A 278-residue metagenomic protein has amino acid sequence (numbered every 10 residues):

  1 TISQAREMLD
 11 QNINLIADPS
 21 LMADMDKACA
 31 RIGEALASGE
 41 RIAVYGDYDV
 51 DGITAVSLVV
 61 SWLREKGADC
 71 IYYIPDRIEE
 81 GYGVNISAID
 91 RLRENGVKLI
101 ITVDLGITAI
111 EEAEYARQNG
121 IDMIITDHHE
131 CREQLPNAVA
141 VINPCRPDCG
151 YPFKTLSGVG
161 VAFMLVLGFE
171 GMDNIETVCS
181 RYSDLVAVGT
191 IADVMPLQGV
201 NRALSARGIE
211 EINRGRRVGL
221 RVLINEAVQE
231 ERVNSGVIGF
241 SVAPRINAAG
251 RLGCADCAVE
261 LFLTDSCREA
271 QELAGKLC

Functional and structural regions predicted by a protein language model:
T1-L99, N119, G171-C278: Hydrophobic helix-and-loop "lid/oligomerization" segment in the mid-to-C-terminal part of catalytic domains
R41-A43, C70-Y72, K98-I101, I121-I124 (+3 more regions): Structural motif
D47-Y48, P75-I78, L105-G106, I121 (+2 more regions): Short, ordered loop/turn segments at secondary-structure junctions
L58, P136-I175, C179-I191: Short alpha-helices
L58-K66, R117-I124, R132, A138-C145: A glycine- and small-aliphatic-rich helix-loop capping segment at beta-alpha/alpha-beta transitions that lines
W62, E112-Y115, L165, V188: Hydrophobic/aromatic ligand-binding patch that stacks against planar heteroaromatic rings of cofactors or nucleotides
L99, V103-R117, D122: Phosphate/diphosphate-binding loops
I110, L135-P136, L156-V159, F163 (+2 more regions): Amphipathic alpha-helical transducer elements in NTP-driven molecular machines
